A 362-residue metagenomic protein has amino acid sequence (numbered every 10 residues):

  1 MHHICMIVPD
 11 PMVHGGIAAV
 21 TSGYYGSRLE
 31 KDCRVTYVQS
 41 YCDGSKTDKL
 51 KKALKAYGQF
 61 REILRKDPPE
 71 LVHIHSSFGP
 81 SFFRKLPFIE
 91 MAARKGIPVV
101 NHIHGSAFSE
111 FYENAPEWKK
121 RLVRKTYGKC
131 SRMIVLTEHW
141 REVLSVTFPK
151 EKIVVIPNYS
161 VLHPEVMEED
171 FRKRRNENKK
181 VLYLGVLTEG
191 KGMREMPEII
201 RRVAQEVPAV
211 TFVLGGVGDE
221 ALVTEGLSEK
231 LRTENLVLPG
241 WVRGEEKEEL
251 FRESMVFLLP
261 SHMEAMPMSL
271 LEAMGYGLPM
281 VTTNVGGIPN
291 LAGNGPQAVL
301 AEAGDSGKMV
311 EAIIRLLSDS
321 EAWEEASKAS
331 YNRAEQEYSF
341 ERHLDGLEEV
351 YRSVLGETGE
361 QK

Functional and structural regions predicted by a protein language model:
C5, R172-A204, F212-G215: Conserved donor-binding/catalytic core segment of Leloir-type glycosyltransferases
V123-R124, G128-M167: Donor nucleotide-sugar binding/catalytic pocket of nucleotide-sugar-dependent glycosyltransferases
T224-V242: Nucleotide-activated donor-binding/catalytic signature segment of Leloir-type glycosyltransferases, i.e., the conserved
W241-V242, E249-S254: Short alpha-helical donor nucleotide-sugar binding micro-motif in glycosyltransferases
H262: Aromatic "clamp/platform" in nucleotide-sugar-dependent glycosyltransferases that forms part of the donor/acceptor
P279-T282: Short hydrophobic beta-strand element within catalytic cores of glycosyltransferases and related nucleotide-activated
N294-S306, R315-E321: Conserved acidic donor-binding segment of nucleotide-sugar-dependent glycosyltransferases
R315, A322-E337, H343-E349: A short, well-ordered alpha-helix in the C-terminal region of glycosyltransferases
